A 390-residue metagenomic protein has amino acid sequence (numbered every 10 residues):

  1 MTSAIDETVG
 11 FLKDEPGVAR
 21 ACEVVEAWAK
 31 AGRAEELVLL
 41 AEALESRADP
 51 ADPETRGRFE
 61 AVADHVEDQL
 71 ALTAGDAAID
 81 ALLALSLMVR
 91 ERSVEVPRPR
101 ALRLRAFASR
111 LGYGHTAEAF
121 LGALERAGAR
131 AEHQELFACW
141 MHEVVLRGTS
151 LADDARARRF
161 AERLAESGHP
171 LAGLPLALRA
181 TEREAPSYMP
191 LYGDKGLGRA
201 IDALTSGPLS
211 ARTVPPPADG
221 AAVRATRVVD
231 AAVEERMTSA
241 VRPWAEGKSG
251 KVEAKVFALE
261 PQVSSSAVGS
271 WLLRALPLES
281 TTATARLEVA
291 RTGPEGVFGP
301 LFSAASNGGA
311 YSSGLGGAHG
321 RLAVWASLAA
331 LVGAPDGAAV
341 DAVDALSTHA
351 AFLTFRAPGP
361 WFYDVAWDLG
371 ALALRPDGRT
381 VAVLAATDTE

Functional and structural regions predicted by a protein language model:
M1-A78: Charged, amphipathic alpha-helical stretches
T2-V18, A371-E390: Short, extreme N-terminal segment that most often corresponds to the first beta-strand
I79-G320: Extended, low-hydrophobicity segments enriched in charged/polar residues
S313-A329, D344: Acidic, serine/proline-rich low-complexity intrinsically disordered regions
V324, P335-A339: Cysteine-dependent deubiquitinase/ubiquitin-like isopeptidase catalytic cores across multiple families
A330-A334: Negatively charged, low-complexity tracts enriched in Asp/Glu with abundant Ser/Thr
A338-D388: C-terminal structured interaction module
